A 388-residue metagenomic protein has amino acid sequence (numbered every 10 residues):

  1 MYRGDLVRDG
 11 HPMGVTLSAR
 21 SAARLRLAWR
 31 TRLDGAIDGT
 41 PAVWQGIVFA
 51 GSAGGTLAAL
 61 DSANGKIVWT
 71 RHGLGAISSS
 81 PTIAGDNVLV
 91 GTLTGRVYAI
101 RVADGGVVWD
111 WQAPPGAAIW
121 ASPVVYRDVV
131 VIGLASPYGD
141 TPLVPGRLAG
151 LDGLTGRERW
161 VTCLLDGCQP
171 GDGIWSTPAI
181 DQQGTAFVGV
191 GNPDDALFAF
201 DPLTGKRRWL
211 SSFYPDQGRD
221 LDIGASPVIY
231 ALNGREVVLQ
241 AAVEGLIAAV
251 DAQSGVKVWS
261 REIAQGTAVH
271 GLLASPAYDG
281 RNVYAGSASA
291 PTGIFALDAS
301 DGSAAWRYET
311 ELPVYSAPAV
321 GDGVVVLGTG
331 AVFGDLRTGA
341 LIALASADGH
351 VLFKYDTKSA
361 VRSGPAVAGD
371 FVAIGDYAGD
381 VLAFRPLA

Functional and structural regions predicted by a protein language model:
M1-M13: Predominantly extracellular/luminal regions of secreted and cell-surface proteins, especially disulfide-bonded
M13-I37, A42-I77, T82-I119, V124-I132 (+4 more regions): Extracytoplasmic/lumenal domain signature
